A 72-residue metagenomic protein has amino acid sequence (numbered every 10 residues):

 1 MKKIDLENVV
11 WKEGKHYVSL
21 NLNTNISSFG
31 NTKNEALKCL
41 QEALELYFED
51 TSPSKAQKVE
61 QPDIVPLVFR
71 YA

Functional and structural regions predicted by a protein language model:
M1-D5, N34, K38-A72: Short, charged, surface-exposed hinge/linker loops at domain edges that act as mobile lids or interdomain connectors
I4, V9-N21: Short aromatic-glycine-(Arg/Gly/Cys) micro-motifs in beta-strand/loop hairpins
K12-E13, F29, L67-A72: Compositionally biased, intrinsically disordered low-complexity segments
T24-K33: A short, exposed loop/beta-hairpin motif centered on an aromatic-Gly-Thr core
